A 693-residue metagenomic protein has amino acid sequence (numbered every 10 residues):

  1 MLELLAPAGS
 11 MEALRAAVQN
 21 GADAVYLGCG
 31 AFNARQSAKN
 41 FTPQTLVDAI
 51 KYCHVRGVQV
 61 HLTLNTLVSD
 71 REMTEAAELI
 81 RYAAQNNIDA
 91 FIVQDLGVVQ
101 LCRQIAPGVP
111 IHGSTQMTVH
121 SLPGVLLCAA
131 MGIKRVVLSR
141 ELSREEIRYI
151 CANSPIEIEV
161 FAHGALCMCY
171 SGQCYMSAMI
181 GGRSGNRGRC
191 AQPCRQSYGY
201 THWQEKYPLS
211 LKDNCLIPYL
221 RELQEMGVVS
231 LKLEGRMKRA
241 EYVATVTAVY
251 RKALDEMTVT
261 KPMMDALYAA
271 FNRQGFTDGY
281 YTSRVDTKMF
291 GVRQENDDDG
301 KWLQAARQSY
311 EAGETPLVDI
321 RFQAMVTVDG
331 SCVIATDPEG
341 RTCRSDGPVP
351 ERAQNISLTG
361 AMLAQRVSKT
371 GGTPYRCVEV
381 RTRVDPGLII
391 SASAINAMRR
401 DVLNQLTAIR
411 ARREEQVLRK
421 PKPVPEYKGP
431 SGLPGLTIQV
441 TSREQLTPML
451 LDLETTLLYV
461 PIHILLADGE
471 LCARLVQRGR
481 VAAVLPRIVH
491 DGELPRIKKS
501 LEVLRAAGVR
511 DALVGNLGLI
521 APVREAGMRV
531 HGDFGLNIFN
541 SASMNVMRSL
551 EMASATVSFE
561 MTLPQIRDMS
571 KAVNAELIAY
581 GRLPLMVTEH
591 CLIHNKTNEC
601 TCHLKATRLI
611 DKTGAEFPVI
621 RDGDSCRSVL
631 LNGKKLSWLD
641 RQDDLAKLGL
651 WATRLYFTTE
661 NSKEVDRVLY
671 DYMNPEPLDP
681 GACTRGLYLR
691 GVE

Functional and structural regions predicted by a protein language model:
M1-N20, A24-R35, A49-I50, R56-A84 (+5 more regions): Surface-exposed amphipathic alpha-helical tracts and adjacent flexible/coil segments at the periphery of soluble enzymes
A38: A short acidic, glycine-rich active-site loop that binds or catalyzes chemistry on phosphate/adenosine moieties
F41-L46: Glycine-rich, highly charged phosphate/nucleotide-binding loops
M117-S121: Conserved phosphate-binding/catalytic loop of the ribokinase/pfkB sugar-kinase fold
